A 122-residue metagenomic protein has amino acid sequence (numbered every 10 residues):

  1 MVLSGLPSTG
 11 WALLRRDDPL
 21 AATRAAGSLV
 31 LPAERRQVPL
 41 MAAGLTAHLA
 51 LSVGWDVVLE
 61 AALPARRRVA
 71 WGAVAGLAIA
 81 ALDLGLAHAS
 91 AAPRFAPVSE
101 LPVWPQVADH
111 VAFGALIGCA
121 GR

Functional and structural regions predicted by a protein language model:
M1-R122: Short amphipathic, positively biased membrane-proximal segments that drive organelle/inner-membrane targeting
